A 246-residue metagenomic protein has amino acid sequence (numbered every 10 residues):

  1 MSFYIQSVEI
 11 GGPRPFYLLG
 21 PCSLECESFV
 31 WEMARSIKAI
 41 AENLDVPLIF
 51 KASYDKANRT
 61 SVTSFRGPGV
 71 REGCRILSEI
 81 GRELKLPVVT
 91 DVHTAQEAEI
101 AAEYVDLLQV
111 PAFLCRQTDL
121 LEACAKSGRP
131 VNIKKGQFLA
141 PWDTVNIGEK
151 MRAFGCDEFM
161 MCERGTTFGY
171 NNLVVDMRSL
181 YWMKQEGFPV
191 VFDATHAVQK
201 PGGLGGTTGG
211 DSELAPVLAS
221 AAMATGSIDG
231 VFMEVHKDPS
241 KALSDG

Functional and structural regions predicted by a protein language model:
M1-L18, R75: N-terminal amphipathic alpha-helix/helix-capping segment at the start of soluble metabolic enzymes
Y17-V30, L48-V70, V235-D245: Glycine-rich, proline-tolerant flexible connector loops at the mouths of alpha/beta enzymes
S23, Y54-N58, T94-Q96, L114 (+4 more regions): Active-site-proximal loop/turn and secondary-structure-junction residues that shape catalytic pockets, frequently
E25-E32, S64-E72, A112, L139 (+3 more regions): Alpha-helix N-cap and loop-to-helix initiation/capping positions
R35-L44, T63-V89, C124-P130, Y181-V190 (+2 more regions): Alpha-helix-loop-beta-strand connector modules within alpha/beta enzyme cores
D45-S53, P87-V92, F192-A194, I228-H236: Short beta-strand segments at enzyme active-site cores
G67-G69, E83-E97, D106-D119, P130-P141 (+1 more regions): Catalytic beta/alpha-barrel core
S127-G128, N132-V235: Catalytic alpha/beta core domains of metabolic enzymes, predominantly
